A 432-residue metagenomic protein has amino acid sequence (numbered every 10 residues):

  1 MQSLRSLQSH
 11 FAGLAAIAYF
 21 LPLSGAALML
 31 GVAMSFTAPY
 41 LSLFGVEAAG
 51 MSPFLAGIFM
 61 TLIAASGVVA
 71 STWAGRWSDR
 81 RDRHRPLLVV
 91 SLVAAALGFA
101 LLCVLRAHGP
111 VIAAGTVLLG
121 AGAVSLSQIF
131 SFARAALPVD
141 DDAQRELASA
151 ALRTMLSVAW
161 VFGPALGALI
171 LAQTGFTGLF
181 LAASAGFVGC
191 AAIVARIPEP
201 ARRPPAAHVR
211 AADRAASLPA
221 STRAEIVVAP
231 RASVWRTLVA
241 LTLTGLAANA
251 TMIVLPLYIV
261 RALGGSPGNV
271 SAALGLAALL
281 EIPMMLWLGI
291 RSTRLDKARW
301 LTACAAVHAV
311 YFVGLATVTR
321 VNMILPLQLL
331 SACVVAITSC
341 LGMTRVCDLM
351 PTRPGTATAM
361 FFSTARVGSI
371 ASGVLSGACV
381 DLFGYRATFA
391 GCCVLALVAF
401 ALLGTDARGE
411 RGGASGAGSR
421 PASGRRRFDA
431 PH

Functional and structural regions predicted by a protein language model:
M1-I17, I197-L241, R420-H432: Juxtamembrane intracellular "pre-TM" segments in multi-pass secondary transporters
S9-A64, R236, A240, G245-A262 (+1 more regions): Helix-loop boundary and gating motifs at the non-cytosolic
L28, G109-L126, T242, M323-I337: Hydrophobic core of transmembrane alpha-helices in multi-pass small-molecule transporters, especially MFS/SLC-type
V69-R83, L171, M284-K297, V380-D381: Helix-to-loop junctions at the C-terminal end of transmembrane segments in multipass secondary transporters
P86-A100, L181-S184, R299-G314, A390-C393: Structural signature of the two symmetry-related core transmembrane helices
V124-V139, I337-M350: Intracellular juxtamembrane helix-capping segments at the cytosolic ends of symmetry-related transmembrane helices
A298-G342: C-terminal transmembrane helical hairpin of 12-TM major facilitator-type secondary transporters
T352-L382: A late C-terminal transmembrane helix in Major Facilitator Superfamily
